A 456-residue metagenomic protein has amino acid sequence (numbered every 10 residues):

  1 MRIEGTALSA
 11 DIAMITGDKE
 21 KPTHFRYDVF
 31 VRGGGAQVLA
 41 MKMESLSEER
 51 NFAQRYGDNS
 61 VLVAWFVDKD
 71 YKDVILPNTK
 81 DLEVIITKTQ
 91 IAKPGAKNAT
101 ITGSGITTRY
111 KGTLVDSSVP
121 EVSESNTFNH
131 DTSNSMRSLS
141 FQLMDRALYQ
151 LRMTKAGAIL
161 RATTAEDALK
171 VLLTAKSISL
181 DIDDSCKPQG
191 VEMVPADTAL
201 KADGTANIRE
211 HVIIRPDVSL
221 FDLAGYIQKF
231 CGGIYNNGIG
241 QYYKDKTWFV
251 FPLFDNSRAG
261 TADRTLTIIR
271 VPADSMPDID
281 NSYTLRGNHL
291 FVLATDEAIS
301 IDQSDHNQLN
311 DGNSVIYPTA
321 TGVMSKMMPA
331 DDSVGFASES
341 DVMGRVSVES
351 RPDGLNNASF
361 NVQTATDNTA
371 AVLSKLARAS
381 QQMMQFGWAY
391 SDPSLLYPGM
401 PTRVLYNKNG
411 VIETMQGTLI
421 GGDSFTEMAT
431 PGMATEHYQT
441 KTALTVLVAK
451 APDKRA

Functional and structural regions predicted by a protein language model:
M1-G157: Assembly/oligomerization scaffold segments
I3-P22, A168-M193, T295, I299-S314 (+2 more regions): Intrinsically disordered, low-complexity terminal/linker regions enriched in Pro/Ser/Gly and acidic residues
D11, I15, K69-L76, K229-G232 (+2 more regions): Short linear motifs in intrinsically disordered
A13, P216, V448: Residue-level marker of regulatory loop/turn positions in helix-turn-helix DNA-binding domains and in histidine
E20, A96-N98, S125-S135, S177 (+6 more regions): Intrinsic-disorder/low-complexity loop/linker signature
N51-I75, V271-A456: An acidic/polar, Gly/Ser/Thr-rich interaction patch typically located in mid-to-C-terminal regions of proteins
I106, S135-R137, K244, E413 (+1 more regions): A short, structural micro-pattern
D131-D280: Charged- and aromatic-enriched interaction segments used to assemble and dock large macromolecular complexes
